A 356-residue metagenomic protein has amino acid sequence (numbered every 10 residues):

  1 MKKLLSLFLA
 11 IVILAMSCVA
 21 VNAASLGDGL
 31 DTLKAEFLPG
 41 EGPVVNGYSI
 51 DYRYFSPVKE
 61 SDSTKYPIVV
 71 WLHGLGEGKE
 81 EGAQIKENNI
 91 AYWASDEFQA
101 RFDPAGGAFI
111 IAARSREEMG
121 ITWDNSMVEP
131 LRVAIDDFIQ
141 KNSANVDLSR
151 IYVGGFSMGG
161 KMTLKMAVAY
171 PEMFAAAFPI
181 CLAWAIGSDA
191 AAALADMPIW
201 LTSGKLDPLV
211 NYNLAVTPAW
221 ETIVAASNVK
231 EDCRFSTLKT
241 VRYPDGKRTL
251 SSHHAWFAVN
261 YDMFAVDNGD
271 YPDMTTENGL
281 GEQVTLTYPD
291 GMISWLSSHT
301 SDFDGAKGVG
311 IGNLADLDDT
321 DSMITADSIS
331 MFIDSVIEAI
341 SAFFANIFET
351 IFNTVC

Functional and structural regions predicted by a protein language model:
L4-N22: Sec-dependent N-terminal signal peptides of Gram-positive bacterial secreted proteins and lipoproteins
V21-I68, G154-F156, K161, M166 (+4 more regions): A domain-start/cap signature at the N-terminus of enzymes
E60-T64, M119-S157: Gly/Ser-rich "nucleophile elbow"/oxyanion-hole loop immediately N-terminal to the catalytic nucleophile in hydrolases
I68, L72-R132: Active-site machinery of serine-nucleophile hydrolases
L72-K79, S115, I139-Q140, F156-M158 (+5 more regions): Cell-envelope and extracellular/periplasmic
Q84, N211-V224: Short alpha-helix in the alpha/beta-hydrolase fold that links the catalytic acid
S149-A193: Primarily recognizes the serine-hydrolase "nucleophile elbow" in alpha/beta-hydrolase and SGNH/GDSL folds
T202, L206-P208, A225-I337: C-terminal catalytic histidine-bearing segment of alpha/beta-hydrolase fold enzymes
